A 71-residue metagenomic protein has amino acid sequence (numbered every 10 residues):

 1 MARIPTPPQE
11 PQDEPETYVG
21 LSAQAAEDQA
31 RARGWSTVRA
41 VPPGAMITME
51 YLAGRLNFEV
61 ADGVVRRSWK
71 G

Functional and structural regions predicted by a protein language model:
M1-G71: Exposed, flexible binding/inhibitory loops of compact, secreted disulfide-stabilized domains
